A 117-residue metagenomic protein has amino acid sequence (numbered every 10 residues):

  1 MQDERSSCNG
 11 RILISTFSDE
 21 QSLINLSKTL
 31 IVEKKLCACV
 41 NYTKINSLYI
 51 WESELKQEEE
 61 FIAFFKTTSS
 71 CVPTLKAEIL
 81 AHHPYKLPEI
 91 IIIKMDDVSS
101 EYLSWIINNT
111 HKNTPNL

Functional and structural regions predicted by a protein language model:
M1-L117: Positively charged, small/polar-rich N-terminal and surface patches that mediate targeting and assembly and bind
